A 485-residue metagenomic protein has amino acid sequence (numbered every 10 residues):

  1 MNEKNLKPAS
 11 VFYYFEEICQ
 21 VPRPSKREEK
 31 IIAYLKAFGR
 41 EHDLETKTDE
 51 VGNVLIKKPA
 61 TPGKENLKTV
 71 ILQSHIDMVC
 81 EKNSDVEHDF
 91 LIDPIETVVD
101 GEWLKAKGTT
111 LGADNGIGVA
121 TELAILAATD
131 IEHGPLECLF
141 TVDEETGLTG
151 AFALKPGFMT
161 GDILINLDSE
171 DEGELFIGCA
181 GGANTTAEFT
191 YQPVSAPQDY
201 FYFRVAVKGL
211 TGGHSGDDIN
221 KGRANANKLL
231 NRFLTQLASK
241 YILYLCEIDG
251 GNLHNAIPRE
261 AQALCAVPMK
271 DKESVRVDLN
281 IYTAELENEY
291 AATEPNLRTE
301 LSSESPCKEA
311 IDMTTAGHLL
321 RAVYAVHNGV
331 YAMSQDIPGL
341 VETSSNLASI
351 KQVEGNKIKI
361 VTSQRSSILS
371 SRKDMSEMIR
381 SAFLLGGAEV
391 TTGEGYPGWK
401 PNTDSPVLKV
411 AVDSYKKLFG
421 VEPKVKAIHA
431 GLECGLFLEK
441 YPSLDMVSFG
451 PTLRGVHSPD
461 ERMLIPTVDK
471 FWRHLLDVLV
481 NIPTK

Functional and structural regions predicted by a protein language model:
N2-W103: Acidic/His- and Gly-rich active-site-bordering loop/insert found across diverse amide/peptide-bond hydrolases
K7-V11, Q335, E342-G355, S363 (+1 more regions): Zn-dependent metallopeptidase/amidohydrolase metal-coordination segment
P22, E102-K105, E145-T146, F152-R365: Midchain, well-structured core segments that form catalytic/ion-binding scaffolds
K64-T146, A151-D162, N184, M313-A316 (+4 more regions): Active-site metal-coordination/substrate-binding segment of hydrolases, especially metallo-dependent peptidases
I76-M78, L139-G147, S169-E172, T211 (+1 more regions): Acidic, glycine-rich active-site loops and adjacent beta-strand->loop/helix elements that engage anionic groups
D218, N225-N227, R232-I248, G393 (+1 more regions): Active-site-adjacent substrate-binding region of metalloamidase/peptidase-like peptide-processing proteins
G222-K240, K270-K272, G317-Y324, A332-Q335 (+2 more regions): His/Asp/Glu-rich mid-to-C-terminal helical/loop segments that flank catalytic regions of hydrolases
L340-A430: Substrate-recognition/cap regions that form aromatic- and gly/pro-loop-enriched pockets for small-molecule ligands
